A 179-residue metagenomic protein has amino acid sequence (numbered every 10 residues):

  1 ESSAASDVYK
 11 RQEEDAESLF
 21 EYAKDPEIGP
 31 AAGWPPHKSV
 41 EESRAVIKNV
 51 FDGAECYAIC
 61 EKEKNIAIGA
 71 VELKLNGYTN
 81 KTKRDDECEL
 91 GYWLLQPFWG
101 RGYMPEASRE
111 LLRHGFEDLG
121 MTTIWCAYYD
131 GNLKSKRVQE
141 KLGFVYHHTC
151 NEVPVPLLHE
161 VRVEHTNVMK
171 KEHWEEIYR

Functional and structural regions predicted by a protein language model:
E1-A5, Y9: Single conserved hydrophobic/aromatic residue that forms the stacking wall/gate of nucleotide- or nucleobase-binding
S18, E42, V46, E89 (+4 more regions): Amphipathic alpha-helical recognition patches that constitute DNA-binding helices
E21-P35: Helix-loop element at the rim of GNAT/NAT acetyltransferase active sites that forms part of the acceptor-substrate
P36-P97, K171-H173: Acetyl-CoA-dependent GNAT
L75-Y78, W125-A127, V145-V163: Conserved catalytic-core motifs of GNAT/GCN5-like acyltransferases
R84-C88, E152-R179: C-terminal "cap" of GNAT-fold acetyltransferases
Y92-W93, G100-E117, L133-K141: Conserved acetyl-CoA-binding loop-helix of GNAT-fold acetyltransferases
